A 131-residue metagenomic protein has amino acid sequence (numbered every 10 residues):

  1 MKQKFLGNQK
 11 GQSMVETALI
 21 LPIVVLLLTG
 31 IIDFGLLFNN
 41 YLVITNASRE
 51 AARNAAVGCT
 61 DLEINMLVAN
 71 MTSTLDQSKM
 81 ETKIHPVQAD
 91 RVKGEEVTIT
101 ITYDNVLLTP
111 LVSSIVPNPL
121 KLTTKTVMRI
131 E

Functional and structural regions predicted by a protein language model:
K2-V68: Alpha-helical assembly-interface signal, strongest on the long, hydrophobic N-terminal helix that forms
R49, R53-E131: Short, conserved structural patches
